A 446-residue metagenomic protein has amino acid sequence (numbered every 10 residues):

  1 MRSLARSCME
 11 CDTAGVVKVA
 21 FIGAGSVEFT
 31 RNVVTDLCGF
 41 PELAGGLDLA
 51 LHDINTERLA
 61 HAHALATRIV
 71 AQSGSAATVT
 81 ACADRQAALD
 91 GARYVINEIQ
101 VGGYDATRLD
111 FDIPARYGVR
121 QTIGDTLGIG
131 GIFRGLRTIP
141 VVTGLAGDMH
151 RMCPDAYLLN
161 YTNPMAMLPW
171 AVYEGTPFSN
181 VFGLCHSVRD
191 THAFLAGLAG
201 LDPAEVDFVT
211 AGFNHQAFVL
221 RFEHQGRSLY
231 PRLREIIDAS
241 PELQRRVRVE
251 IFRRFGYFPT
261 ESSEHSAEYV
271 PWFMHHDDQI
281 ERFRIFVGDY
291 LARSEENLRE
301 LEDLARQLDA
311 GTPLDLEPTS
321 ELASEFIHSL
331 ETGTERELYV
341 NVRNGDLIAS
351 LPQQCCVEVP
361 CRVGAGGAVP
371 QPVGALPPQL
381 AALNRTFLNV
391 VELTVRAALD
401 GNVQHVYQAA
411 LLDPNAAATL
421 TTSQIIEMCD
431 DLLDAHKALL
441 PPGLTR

Functional and structural regions predicted by a protein language model:
S3, M9-T13: Short, positively charged and aromatic/hydrophobic N-terminal segments
V17-G45, L49: N-terminal Rossmann-like dinucleotide-binding module
R31, Y157-G226: Rossmann-fold dinucleotide-binding core
E42-L65: NAD(P)-binding Rossmann-fold cofactor-contacting core
T78-G91: Short acidic low-complexity segments
D90, I96-N97, N160: Redox-cofactor binding/interface segments in oxidoreductases and associated redox assembly factors
D105-G175: Rossmann-fold NAD(P)-binding glycine/threonine-rich loop
G197-R446: Long, compositionally biased stretches enriched for glycine and/or charged residues
